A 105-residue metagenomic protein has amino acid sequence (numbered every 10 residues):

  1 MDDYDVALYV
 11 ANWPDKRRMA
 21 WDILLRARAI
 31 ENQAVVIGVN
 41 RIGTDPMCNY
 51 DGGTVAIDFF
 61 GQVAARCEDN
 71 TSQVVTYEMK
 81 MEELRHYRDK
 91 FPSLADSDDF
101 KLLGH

Functional and structural regions predicted by a protein language model:
M1-N32, V36-G38: Active-site beta-loop-alpha substructure in enzyme catalytic cores, prototypically the cysteine-centered nucleophile
V35, R41-H105: C-terminal beta-strand edge segments of enzyme domains
